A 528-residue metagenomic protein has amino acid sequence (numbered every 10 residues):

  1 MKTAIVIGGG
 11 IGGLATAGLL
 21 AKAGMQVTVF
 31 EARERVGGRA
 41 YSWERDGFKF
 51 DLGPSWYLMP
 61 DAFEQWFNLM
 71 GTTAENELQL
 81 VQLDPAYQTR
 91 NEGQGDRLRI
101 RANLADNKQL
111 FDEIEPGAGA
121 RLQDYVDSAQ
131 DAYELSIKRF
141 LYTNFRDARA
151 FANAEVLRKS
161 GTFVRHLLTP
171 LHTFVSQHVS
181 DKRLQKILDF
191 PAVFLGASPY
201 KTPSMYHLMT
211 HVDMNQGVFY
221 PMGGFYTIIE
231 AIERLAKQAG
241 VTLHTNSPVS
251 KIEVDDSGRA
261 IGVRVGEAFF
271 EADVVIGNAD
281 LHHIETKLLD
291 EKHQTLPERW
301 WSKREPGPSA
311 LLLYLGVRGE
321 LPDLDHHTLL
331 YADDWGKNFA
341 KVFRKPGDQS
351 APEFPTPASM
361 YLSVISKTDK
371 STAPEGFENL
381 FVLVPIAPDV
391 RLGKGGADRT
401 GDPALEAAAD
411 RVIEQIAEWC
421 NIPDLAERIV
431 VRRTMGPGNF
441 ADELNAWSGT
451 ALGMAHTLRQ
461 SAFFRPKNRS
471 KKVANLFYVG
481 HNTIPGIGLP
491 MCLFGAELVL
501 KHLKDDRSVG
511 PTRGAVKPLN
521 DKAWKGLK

Functional and structural regions predicted by a protein language model:
K2-L135: N-terminal glycine-rich phosphate/pyrophosphate-binding loop and immediately adjacent elements
P54, H481-L503: A conserved FAD-binding loop/helix module that cradles the flavin
E92-K201: Rossmann-like flavin
E115, E320-L321, A351-P355, T400-G438: Flavin-binding catalytic cores
D181-L195, P355-S363, A417, I422-P485: A glycine-rich dinucleotide-binding beta-alpha-beta segment and adjacent secondary-structure elements that constitute
L208-A260, V265-G266: Helical element adjacent to the flavin cofactor pocket in flavoenzyme catalytic cores
P248-P374, N520: Mid-domain catalytic core of redox enzymes that form a hydrophobic substrate pocket/lid adjacent to a catalytic redox
V254, D505-K528: Active-site-proximal substrate-binding core of FAD-dependent oxidoreductases
